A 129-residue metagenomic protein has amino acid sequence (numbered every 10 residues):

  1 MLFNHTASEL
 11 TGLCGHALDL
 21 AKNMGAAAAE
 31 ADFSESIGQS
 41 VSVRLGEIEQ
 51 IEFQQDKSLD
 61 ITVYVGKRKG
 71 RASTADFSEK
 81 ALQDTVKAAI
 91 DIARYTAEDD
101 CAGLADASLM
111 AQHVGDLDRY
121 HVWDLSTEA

Functional and structural regions predicted by a protein language model:
M1-A129: Active-site bordering "gate/hinge" segments that shape substrate access to catalytic or cofactor-binding pockets
